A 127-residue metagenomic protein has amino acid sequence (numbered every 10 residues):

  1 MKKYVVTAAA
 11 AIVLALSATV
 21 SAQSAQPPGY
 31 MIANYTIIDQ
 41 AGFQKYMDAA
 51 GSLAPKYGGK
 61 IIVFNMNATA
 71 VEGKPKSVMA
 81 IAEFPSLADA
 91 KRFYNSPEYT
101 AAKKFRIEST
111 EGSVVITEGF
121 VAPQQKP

Functional and structural regions predicted by a protein language model:
M1-A9: Bacterial N-terminal signal peptides that target proteins for export
K2, S96-P97: Acidic-histidine catalytic/liganding microenvironments
V6, L14-N95, E118-P127: Short S/T/G/P-rich N-terminal loop/turn motif that feeds into the first structured element of a domain
K56, T100-I116: Short arginine-rich
